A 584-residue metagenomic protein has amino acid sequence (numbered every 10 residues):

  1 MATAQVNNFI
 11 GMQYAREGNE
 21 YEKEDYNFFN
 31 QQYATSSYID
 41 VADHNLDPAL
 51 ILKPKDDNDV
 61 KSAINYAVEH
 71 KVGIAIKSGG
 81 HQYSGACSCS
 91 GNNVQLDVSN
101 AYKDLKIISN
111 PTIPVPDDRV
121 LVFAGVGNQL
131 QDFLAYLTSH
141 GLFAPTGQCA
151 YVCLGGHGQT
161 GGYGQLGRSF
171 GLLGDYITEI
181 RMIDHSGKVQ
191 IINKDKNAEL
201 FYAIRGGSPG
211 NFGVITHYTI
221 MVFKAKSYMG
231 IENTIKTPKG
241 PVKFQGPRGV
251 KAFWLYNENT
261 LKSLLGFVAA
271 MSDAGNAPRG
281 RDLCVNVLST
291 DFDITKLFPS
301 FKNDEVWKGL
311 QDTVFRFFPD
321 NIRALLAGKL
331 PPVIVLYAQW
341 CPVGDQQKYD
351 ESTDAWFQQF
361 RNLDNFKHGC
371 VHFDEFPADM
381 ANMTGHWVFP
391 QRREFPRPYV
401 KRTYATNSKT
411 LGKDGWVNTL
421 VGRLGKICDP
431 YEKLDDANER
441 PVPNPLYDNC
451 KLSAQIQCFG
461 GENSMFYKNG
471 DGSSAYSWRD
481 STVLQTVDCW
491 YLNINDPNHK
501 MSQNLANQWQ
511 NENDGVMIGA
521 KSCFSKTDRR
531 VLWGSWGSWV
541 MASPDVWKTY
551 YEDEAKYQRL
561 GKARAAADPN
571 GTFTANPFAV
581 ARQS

Functional and structural regions predicted by a protein language model:
N7-S36, G79, S84-A86, N233-T237 (+1 more regions): Cofactor-binding catalytic cores of oxidoreductases
Y21, N58-Y256, T260: FAD-binding core of FAD-dependent oxidoreductases, characterized by glycine-rich FAD pyrophosphate-binding loops
Y33-D43, C87, I107: Catalytic zinc-binding patch centered on the HExxH motif and its immediate surroundings that defines zinc-dependent
V41-K53: Short, basic, glycine/proline-bearing loop/turn elements
D47-A49, I177-T178, G472, T482: Short glycine-rich loop/turn motifs
D47-P48, E69-G73, G91-N93, R119 (+6 more regions): Loop/turn elements at helix/coil->beta-strand transitions in domains of secreted/extracellular proteins
A49-I51, V120-L121, W547: Short, contiguous strand/loop micro-motifs
